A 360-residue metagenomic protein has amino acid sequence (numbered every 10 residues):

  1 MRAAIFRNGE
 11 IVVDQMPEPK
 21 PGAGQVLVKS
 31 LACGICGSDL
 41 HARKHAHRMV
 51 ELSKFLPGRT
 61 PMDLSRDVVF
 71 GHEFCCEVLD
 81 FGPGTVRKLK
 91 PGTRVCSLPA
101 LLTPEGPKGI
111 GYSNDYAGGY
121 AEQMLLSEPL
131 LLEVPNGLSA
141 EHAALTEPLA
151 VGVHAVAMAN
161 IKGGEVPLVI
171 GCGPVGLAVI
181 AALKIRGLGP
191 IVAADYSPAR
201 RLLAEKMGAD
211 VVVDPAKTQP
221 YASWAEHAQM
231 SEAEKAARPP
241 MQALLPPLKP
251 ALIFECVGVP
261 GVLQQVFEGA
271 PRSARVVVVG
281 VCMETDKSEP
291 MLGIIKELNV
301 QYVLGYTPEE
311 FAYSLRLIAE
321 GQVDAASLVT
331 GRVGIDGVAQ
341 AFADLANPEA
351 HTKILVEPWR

Functional and structural regions predicted by a protein language model:
P17-C33, R48-L101, P135-G137: Glycine-rich beta-strand-centered segment in the early N-terminal region that forms part of a ligand/cofactor-binding
T60-D67, H72, S97-I170: NAD(P)H dinucleotide-binding glycine-rich loop of Rossmann-like/cofactor-binding domains, especially the beta1-alpha1
V166, G189-I191, R275, N299: Residues at the starts of beta-strands that form the adenosine-phosphate
V169-C172, K184-G261: Adenosine-nucleotide cofactor-binding segment
G176-L177: N-terminal Rossmann-fold NAD(P) dinucleotide-binding loop
A225, V257-E320, P358-R360: Glycine-rich phosphate-binding loop and adjacent beta-alpha segment of Rossmann(oid) nucleotide-cofactor-binding
P240-Q242, Q264-F267, P308-R360: C-terminal hydrophobic helical "lid"/dimerization subdomain of Rossmann-like NAD(P)H-dependent oxidoreductases
